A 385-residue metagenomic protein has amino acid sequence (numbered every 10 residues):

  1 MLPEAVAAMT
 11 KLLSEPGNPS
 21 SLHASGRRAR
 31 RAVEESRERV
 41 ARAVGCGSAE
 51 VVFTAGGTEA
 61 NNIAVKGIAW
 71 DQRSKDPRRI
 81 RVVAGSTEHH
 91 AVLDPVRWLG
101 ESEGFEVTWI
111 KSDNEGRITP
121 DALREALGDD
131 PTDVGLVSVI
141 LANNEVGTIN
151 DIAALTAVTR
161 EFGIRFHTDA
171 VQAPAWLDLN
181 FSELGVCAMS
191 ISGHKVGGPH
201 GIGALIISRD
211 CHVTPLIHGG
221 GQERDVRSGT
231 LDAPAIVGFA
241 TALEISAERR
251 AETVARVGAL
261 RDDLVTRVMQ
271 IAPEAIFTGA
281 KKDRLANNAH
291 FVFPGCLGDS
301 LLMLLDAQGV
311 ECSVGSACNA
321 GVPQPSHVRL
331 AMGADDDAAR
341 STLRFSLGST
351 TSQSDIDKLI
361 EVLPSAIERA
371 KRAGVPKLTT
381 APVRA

Functional and structural regions predicted by a protein language model:
M1-A385: Pyridoxal 5′-phosphate
